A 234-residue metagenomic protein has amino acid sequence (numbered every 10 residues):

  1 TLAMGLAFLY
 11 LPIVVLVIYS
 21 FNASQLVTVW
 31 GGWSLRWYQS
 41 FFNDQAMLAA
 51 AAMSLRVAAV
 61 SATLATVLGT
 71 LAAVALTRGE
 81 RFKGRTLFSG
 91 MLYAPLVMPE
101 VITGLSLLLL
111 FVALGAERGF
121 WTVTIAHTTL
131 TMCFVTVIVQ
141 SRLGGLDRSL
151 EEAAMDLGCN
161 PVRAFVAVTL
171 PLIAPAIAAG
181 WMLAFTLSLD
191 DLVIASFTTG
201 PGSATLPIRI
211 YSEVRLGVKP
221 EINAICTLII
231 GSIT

Functional and structural regions predicted by a protein language model:
T1, L76, E80-G84, Q140-E151 (+3 more regions): C-terminal transmembrane helix and the adjacent membrane-cytosol boundary/short C-terminal tail of inner/organellar
T1-I13, T128, T136-Q140, L146-R148 (+1 more regions): Transmembrane alpha-helices
T1-Q45, A49-A52, R56, T234: N-terminal, non-cleaved signal-anchor transmembrane helix
L6, A49-R56, S106-F134, A174-A176 (+2 more regions): Loop-to-helix entry region at the N-terminal start of transmembrane alpha-helices in multi-pass membrane transporters
Q25, Y38-A49, L189-T234: Interhelical loop and adjacent transmembrane-helix boundary motif in polytopic membrane transport permeases
L26-G31, L35, G84, V101-T131 (+2 more regions): Membrane-interfacial helix termini and adjacent extracytoplasmic/periplasmic loops of multi-pass transporters
L48, A52, R56-L68, A72 (+6 more regions): Hydrophobic alpha-helical transmembrane segments of multipass integral membrane proteins, especially permease/channel
A59-L92, L109, F165: Transmembrane-helix boundary motif in ABC transporter permease subunits
